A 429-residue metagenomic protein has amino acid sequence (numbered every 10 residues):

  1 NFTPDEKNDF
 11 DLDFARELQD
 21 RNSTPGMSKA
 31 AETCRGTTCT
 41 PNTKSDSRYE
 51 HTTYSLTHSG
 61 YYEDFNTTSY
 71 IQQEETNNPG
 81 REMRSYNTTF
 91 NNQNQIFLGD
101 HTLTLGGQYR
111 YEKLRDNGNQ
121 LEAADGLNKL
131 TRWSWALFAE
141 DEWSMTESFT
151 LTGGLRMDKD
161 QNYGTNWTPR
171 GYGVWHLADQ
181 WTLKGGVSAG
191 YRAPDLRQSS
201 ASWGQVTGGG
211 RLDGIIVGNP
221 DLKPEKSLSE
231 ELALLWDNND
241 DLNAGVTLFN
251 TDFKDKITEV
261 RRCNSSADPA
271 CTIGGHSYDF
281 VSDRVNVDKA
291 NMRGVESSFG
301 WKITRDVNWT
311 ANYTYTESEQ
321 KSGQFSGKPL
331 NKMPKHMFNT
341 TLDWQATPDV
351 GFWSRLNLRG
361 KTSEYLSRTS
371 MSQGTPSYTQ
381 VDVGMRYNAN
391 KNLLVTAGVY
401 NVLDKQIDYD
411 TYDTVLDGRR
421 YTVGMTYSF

Functional and structural regions predicted by a protein language model:
N1-N87: Flexible loop and strand-edge segments within Gram-negative outer membrane beta-barrel domains
F2-P4, R16-D20, Y62-D64, Q73-N77 (+13 more regions): Transmembrane beta-strands of outer-membrane beta-barrel pores
T3-D5, D9-D13, D100, N128-K254 (+2 more regions): Structural signature of Gram-negative outer-membrane beta-barrels, strongest in the C-terminal barrel of TonB-dependent
E6-F10, D20, Y62-T68, D100-L103 (+8 more regions): Repeated loop/turn-to-beta-strand initiation elements of outer-membrane beta-barrel proteins
R48-T52, R84-T88, T131-W135, T165-W167 (+6 more regions): Residues that define the transmembrane beta-barrel architecture of outer-membrane proteins
Y62-N78, H176-A178, T182-K184, D221-V285 (+4 more regions): Membrane-embedded beta-barrel scaffold of Gram-negative outer-membrane proteins
S144-L151, G245, F249-D252, C271-L366 (+4 more regions): Gram-negative outer-membrane beta-barrel transporters
V174, D417-F429: Outer-membrane beta-barrel "beta-signal"
